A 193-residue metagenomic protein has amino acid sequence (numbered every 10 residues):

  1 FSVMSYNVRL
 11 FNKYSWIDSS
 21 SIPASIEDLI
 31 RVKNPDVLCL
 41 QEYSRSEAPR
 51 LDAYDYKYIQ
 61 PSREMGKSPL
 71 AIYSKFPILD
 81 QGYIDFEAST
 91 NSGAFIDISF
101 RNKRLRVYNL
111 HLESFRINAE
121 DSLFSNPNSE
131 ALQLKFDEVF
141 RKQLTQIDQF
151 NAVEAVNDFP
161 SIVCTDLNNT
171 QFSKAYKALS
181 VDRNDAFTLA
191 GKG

Functional and structural regions predicted by a protein language model:
F1, A24-D28, D36-I117: Structured beta-strand-rich core segments of catalytic domains in phosphoester-bond hydrolases
F1-A24, D28: N-terminal signal-anchor transmembrane helix
S5, C39, C164: Generic enzyme active-site microenvironment
Y6, F11-K13, V37, K67 (+3 more regions): Catalytic domains that recognize anionic headgroups
V8, Y43, L112, D166-L167: Active-site metal-binding loops of divalent metal-dependent hydrolases
S15, E47-R50, F172-A175: Short glycine-/acidic-enriched loop or helix-start segments at secondary-structure transitions that form or flank
K33: Active-site charged/polar residues at nucleotide-handling catalytic sites that mediate phosphoryl, nucleotidyl
S122-G193: Metal-dependent phosphoesterases centered on the DNase I-like endonuclease/exonuclease/phosphatase
